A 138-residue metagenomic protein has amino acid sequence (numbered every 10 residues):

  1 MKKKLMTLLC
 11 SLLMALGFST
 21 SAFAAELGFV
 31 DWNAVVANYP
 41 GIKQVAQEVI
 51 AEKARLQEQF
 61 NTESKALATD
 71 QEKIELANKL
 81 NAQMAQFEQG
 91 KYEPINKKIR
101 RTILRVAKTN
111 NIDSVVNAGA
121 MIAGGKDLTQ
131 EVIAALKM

Functional and structural regions predicted by a protein language model:
M1-L9: Bacterial N-terminal signal peptides that target proteins for export
L9-G17: Bacterial N-terminal signal peptides
F18-A24: Sec/Tat signal peptide C-region and signal peptidase I cleavage site
A24-G119: Amphipathic alpha-helical segments
A120-K126: Solvent-exposed loop/turn segments connecting transmembrane beta-strands in outer-membrane beta-barrel proteins
T129: Short beta-strand-centered segments that line the small-molecule binding cleft or hinge of alpha/beta clamshell
K137-M138: Short, solvent-exposed mixed-charge patches
